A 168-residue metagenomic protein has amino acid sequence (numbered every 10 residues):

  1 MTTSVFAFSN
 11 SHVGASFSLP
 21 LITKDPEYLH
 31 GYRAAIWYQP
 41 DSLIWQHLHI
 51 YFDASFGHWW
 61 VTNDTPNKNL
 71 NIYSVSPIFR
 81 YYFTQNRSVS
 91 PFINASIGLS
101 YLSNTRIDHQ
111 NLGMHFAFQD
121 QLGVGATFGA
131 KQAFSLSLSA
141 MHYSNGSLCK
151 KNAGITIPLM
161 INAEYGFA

Functional and structural regions predicted by a protein language model:
S4-S11, P40-L48, T84-P91, A130-A133 (+1 more regions): Short loop/turn motifs that connect adjacent beta-strands in outer-membrane beta-barrel proteins
S11, Y28-Y32, N69-V75, M114-D120 (+1 more regions): Residues that define the transmembrane beta-barrel architecture of outer-membrane proteins
S11-F17, Q46-A54, V75, P91-A95 (+2 more regions): Transmembrane beta-strands of outer-membrane beta-barrel proteins
A15, Y32-I36, P77-F79, L122-V124 (+2 more regions): Membrane-embedded beta-strands of outer-membrane beta-barrel proteins, especially the hydrophobic/small aromatic
L19-T23, F56-W60, I97-S103, A140-G146 (+1 more regions): Transmembrane beta-strands of outer-membrane beta-barrel pores
P20-T23, T62-P66, I107-L112, G146-K151: Extracellular loop and loop/strand-boundary signature of outer-membrane beta-barrel proteins
D64-A95: Helix-adjacent hinge/juxtasegments
F128, G154-A168: Outer-membrane beta-barrel "beta-signal"
